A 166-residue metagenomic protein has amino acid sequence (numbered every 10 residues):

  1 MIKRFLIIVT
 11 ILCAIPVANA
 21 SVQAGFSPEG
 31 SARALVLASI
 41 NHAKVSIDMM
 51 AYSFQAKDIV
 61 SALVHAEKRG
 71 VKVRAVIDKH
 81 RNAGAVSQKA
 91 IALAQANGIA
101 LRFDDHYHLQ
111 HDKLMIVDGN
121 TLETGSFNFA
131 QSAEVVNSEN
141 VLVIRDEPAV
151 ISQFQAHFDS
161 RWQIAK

Functional and structural regions predicted by a protein language model:
F5-A14: Sec-dependent N-terminal signal peptides
A18-A24: Boundary at the C-terminal end of the N-terminal hydrophobic targeting segment
Q23, D48-M50, R74-I77, R102-F103 (+3 more regions): Structural recognition of the beta-strand scaffold that forms the well-ordered cores of secreted hydrolase catalytic
S27-A32, A56: A general structural motif
A38-I99: Primarily the HKD phosphodiesterase
N41, A94-Q95, Y107-Q110, M115-D118 (+1 more regions): Extracellular/periplasmic catalytic domains that process cell-envelope and extracellular macromolecules
S53-K57, K79-A83, Y107-Q110, T121-L122 (+2 more regions): Solvent-exposed loop/turn segments at secondary-structure junctions within structured extracellular/periplasmic domains
L122-K166: Signature of lipid phosphatidyltransferase scaffolds
